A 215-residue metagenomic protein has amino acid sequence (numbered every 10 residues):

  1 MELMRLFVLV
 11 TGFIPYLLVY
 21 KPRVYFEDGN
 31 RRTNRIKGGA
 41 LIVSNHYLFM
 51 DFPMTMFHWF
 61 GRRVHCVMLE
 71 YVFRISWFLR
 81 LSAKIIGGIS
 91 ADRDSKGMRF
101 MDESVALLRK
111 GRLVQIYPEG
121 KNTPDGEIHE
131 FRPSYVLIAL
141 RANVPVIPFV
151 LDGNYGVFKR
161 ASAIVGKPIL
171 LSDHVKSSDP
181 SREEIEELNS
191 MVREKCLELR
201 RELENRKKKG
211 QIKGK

Functional and structural regions predicted by a protein language model:
M1-Y20, R80, K84-G87: Short hydrophobic helices that act as membrane-entry/anchoring signals
F7-V8, R74-F78, F158: Short, glycine/polar-rich helix-capping loops at beta-to-alpha or helix-loop-helix junctions that flank or form
V8-H46: Helix-to-loop junction immediately C-terminal to a conserved catalytic motif
P15, W59, A83, L107 (+1 more regions): A generic structural signal for well-ordered alpha-helical segments
K21-R23, S95-F100: Glycine-rich, highly charged phosphate/nucleotide-binding loops
G29-R31, Y71-F73, S95, G153-Y155 (+1 more regions): Residue-level detector of flexible, active-site-proximal loop/helix-junction positions within diverse enzyme catalytic
N34-S95: Catalytic core of membrane glycerolipid acyltransferases/transacylases, capturing the structured, soluble-facing
R99-K215: Non-catalytic C-terminal accessory region of glycerolipid acyltransferases and related lyso-lipid remodeling enzymes
